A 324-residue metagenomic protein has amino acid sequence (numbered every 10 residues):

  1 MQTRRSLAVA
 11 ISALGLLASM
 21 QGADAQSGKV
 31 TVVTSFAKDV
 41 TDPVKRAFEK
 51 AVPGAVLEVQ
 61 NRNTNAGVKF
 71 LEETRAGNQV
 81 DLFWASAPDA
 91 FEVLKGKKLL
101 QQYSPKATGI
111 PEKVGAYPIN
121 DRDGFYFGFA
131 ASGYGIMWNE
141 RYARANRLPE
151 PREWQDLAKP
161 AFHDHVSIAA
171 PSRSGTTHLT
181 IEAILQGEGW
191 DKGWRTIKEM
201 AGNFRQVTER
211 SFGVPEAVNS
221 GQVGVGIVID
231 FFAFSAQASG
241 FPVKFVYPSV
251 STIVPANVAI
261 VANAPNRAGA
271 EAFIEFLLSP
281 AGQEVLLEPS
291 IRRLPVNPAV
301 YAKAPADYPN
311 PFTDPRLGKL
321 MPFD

Functional and structural regions predicted by a protein language model:
Q26-E92, P215: Early extracytoplasmic/lumenal segment of secretory-pathway proteins
N61-K69, D89, Q155, A201-E216 (+1 more regions): Short helix-initiation/N-cap motifs at beta->coil->alpha
N78-F83, Q101-E140, Q155, D164-I168: A structural signal for short loop-to-beta-strand junctions that line the ligand-binding cleft of periplasmic/secreted
L94-Q102, D121-D123, S235-Y247: Ligand-binding "clamshell"
M137-Y142, V254-G269, L286: A bilobed periplasmic-binding-protein/Venus flytrap-type ligand-binding module shared by bacterial periplasmic
H165-A169, F276-N297: Periplasmic-binding protein-like
A183-Y247: Ligand-binding pocket segment of bilobal, Venus flytrap-like solute-binding proteins
P289-P295, A299, P305-D324: C-terminal capping/gating helix-and-loop segments adjacent to ligand/active sites or protein-protein/ligand interfaces
